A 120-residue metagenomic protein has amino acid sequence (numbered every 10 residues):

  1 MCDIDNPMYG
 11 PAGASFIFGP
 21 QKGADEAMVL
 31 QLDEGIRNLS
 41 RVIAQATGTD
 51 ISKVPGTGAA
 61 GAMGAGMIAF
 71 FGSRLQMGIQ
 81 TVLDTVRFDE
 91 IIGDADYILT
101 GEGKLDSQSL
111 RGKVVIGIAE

Functional and structural regions predicted by a protein language model:
M1-E120: N-terminal loops that bind phosphate or other acidic moieties and the adjacent beta-alpha structural core
